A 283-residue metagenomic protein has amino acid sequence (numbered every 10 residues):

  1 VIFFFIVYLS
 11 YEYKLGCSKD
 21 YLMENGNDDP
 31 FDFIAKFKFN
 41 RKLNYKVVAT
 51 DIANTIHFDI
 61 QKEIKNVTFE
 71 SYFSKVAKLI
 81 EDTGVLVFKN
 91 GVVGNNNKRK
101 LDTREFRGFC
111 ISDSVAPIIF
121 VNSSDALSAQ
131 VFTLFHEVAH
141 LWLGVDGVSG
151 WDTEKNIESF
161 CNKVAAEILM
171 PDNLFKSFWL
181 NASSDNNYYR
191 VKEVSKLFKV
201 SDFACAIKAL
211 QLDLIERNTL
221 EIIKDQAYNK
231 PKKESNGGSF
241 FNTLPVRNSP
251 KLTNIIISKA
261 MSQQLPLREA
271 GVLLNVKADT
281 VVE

Functional and structural regions predicted by a protein language model:
V1-E283: Active-site hotspot residues in diverse enzymes, especially metal/ion-binding acidic/histidine motifs
